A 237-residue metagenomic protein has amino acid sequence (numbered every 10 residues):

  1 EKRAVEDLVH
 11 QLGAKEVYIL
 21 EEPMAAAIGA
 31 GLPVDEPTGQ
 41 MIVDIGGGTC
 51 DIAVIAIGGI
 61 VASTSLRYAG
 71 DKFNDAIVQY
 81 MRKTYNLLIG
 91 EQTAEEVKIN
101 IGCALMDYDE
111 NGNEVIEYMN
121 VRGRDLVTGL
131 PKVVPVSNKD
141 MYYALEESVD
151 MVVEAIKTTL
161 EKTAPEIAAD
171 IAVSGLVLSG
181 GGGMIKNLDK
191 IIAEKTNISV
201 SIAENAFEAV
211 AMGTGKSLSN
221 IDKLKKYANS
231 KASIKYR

Functional and structural regions predicted by a protein language model:
E1-I45, A53-L176, G183-R237: Nucleotide/phosphate-binding catalytic cleft detector across ATP-hydrolyzing and phosphate-transferring enzymes
